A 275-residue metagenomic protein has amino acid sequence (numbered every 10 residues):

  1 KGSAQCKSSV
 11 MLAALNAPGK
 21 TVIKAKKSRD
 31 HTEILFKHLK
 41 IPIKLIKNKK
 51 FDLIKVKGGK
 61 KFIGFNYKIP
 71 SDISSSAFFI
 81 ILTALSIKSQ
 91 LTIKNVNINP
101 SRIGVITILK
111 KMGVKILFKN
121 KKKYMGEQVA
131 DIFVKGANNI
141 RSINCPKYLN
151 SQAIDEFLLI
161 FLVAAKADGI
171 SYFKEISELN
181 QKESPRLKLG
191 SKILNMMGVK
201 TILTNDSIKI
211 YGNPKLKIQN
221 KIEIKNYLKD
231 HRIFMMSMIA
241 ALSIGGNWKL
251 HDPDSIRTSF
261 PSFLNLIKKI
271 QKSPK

Functional and structural regions predicted by a protein language model:
K1-K275: Short, structured segments at the rim of ligand-binding sites
